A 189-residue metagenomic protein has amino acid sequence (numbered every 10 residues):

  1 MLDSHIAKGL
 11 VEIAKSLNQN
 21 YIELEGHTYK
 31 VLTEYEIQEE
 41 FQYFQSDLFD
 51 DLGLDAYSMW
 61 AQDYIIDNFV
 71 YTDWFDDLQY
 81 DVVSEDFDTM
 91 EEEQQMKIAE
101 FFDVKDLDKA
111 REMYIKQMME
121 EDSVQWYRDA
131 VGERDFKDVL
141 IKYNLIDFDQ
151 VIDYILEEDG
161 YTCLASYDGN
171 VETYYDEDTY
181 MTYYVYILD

Functional and structural regions predicted by a protein language model:
M1-D189: Acidic interaction surfaces
